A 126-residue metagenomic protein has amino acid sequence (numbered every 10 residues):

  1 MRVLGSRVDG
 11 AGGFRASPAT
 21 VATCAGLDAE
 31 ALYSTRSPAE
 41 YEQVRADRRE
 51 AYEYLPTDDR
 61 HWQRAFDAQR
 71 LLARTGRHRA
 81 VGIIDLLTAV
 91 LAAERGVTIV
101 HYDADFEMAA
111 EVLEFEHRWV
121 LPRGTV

Functional and structural regions predicted by a protein language model:
M1-T23, Y33-A46: Short, well-structured N-terminal submotif of metal-dependent ribonuclease cores
R7, S34, A68, V112-L113: Residue-level signal for well-ordered alpha-helical positions
A25, A29, I83-L86: Conserved glycosyltransferase catalytic-site signature
L27, H61, T88, D105-F106: Alpha-helix capping/helix-boundary segments
A29-L32, R49: Amphipathic alpha-helical segments within well-ordered protein domains
A39-R60: Active-site-proximal, substrate-binding regions of enzyme catalytic domains and RNA-binding/basic surfaces
E53-V100: Active-site neighborhoods of divalent-metal-dependent phosphate/nucleic-acid chemistry enzymes
A89, A93-V126: Acidic, PIN/NYN-like endoribonuclease modules and their adjacent C-terminal/linker elements
